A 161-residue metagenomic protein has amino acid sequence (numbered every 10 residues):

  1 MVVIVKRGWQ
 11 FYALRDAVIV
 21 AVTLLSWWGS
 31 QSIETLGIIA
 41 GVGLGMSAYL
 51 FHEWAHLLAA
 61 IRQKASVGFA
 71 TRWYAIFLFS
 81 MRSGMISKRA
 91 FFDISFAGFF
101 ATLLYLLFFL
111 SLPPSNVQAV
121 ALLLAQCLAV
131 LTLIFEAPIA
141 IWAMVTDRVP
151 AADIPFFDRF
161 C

Functional and structural regions predicted by a protein language model:
M1-C161: Hydrophobic transmembrane alpha-helices and their immediate loop junctions in multi-pass integral membrane proteins
